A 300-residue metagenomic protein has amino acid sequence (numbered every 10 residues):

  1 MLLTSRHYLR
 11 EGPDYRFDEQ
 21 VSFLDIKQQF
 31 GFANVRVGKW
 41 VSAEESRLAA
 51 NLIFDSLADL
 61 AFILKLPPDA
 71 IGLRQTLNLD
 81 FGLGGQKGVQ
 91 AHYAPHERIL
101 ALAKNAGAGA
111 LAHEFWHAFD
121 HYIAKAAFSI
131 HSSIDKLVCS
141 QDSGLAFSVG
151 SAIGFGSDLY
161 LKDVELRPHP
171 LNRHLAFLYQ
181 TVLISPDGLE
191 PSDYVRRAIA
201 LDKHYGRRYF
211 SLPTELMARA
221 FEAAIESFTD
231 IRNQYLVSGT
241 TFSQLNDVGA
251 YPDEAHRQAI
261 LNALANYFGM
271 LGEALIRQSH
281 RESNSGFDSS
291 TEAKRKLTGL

Functional and structural regions predicted by a protein language model:
L2-A49, L66-L300: Active-site-flanking segments in enzyme catalytic domains
